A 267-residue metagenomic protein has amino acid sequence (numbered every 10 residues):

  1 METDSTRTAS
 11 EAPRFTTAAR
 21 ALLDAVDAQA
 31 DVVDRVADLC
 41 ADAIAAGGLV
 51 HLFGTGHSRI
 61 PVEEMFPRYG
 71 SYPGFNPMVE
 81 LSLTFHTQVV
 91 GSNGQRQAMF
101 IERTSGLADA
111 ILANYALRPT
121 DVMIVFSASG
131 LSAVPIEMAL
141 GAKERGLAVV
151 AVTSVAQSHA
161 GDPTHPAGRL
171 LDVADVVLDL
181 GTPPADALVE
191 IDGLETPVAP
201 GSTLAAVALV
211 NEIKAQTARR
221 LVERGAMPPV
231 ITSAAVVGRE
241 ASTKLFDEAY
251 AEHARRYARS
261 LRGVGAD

Functional and structural regions predicted by a protein language model:
M1-D267: Conserved N-terminal alpha-helical segment that immediately precedes and caps sugar-phosphate-binding
